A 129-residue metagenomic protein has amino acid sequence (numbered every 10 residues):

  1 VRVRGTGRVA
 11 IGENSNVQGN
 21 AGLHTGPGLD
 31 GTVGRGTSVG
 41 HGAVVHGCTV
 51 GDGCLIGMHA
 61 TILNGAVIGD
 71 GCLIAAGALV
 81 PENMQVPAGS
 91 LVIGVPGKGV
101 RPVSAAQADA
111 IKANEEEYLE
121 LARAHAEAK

Functional and structural regions predicted by a protein language model:
V1-T25: A positional/architectural concept
E13, V33-R35: Charge-dense, low-complexity polyampholytic segments
G19-G26, D30-V33, G40-K129: Glycine-rich hexapeptide-repeat left-handed beta-helix
